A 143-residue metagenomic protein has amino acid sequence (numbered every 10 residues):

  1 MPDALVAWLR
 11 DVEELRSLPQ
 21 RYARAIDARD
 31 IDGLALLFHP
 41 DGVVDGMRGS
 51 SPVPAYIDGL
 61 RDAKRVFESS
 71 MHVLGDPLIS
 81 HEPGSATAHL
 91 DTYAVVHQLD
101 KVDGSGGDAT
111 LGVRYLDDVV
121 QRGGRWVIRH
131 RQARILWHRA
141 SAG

Functional and structural regions predicted by a protein language model:
M1-A28, D32, L36, P40: Short, low-complexity N-terminal intrinsically disordered segments enriched in polar/charged residues
I31-H97: A solvent-exposed, acidic/Ser-Thr-rich amphipathic alpha-helical stretch
V66, G106-D108, V120: Short aromatic-glycine motifs in intrinsically disordered, low-complexity regions
H72-L74, T110-Y115: Short, surface-exposed coil-to-beta transition loops
T87-H89, G112-G143: Short beta-strand edge/turn micro-motifs at domain boundaries
A94-D100, V119-Q121: Beta-strand elements of well-folded, non-transmembrane domains
H97-G107, H138-R139: Short, cysteine-centered beta-strand-loop-beta hairpins and adjacent loop/turn segments enriched in charged/polar
